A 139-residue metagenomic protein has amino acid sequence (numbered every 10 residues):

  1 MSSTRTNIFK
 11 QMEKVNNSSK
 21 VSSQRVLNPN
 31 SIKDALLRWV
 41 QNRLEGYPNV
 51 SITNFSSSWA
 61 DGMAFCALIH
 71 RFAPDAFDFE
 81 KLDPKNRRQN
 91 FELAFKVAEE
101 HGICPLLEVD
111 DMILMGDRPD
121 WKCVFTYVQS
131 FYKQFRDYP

Functional and structural regions predicted by a protein language model:
M1-S58, A67-P139: Long, intrinsically disordered low-complexity tracts enriched in Pro/Ser with mixed acidic/basic residues that serve as
D61: Active-site nucleotide-donor binding segment shared across nucleotidyl transfer reactions
